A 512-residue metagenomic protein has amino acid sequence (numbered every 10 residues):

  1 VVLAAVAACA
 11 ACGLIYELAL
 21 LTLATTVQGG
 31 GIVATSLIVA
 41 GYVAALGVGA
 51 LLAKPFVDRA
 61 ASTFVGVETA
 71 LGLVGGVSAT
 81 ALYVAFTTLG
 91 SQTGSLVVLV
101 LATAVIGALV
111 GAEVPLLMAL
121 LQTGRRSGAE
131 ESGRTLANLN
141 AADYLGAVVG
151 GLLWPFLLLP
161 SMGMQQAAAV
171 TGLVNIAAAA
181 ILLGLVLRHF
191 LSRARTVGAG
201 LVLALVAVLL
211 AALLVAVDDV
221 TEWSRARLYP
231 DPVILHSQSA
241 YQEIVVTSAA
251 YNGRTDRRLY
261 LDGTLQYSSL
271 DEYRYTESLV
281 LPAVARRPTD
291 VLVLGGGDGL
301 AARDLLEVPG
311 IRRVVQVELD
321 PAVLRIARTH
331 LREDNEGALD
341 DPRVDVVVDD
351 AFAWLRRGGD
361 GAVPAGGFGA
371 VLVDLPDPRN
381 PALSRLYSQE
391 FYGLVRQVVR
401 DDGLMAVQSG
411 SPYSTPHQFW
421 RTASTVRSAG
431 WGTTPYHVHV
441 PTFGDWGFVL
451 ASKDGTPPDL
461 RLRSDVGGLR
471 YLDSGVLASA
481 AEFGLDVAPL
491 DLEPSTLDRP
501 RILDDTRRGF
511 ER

Functional and structural regions predicted by a protein language model:
V1-H236, V245-T255, L259-T264, S268 (+11 more regions): Alpha-helical transmembrane segments of multi-pass membrane proteins
G111, A240, Y273: Electropositive phosphate-/nucleotide-binding environments in soluble metabolic enzymes
D219-W223, R274, R461, V476: Exposed alpha-helical structural elements
Q242, D454-R512: SAM/dcSAM-binding transferase cores
S268-E272, Y471: A short, polar/proline- and glycine-enriched secondary-structure boundary/capping micro-motif
L270-D271, W446-G447, L460-R463: Short conserved micro-motifs at the rims of enzyme active sites and ligand-binding pockets
